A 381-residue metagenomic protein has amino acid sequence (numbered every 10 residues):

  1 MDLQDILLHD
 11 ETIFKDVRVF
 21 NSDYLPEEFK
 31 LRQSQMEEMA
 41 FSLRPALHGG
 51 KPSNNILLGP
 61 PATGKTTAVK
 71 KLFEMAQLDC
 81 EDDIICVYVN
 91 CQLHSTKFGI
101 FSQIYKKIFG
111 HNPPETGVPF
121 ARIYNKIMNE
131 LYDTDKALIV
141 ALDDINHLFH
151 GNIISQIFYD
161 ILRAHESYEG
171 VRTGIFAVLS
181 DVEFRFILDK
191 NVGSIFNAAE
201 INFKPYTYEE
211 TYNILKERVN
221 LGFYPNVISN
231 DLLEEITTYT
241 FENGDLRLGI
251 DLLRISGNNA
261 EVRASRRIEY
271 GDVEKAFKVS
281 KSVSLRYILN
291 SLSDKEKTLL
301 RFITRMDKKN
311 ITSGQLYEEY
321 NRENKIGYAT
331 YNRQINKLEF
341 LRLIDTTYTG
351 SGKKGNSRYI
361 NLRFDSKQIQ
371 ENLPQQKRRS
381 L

Functional and structural regions predicted by a protein language model:
M1-S53, R379-L381: A short, basic N-terminal segment
L7-D16, N21, L93-I214, Y224-T240 (+4 more regions): Mid-core helix/loop region of P-loop NTP-binding domains shared across ATPases and GTPases
G49-E74, L93: Walker A/P-loop nucleotide-binding motif
N54-I56, D79-L93: Conserved catalytic segments around the Walker B and adjacent sensor/switch elements of P-loop NTPase domains
E74-I84, G110-N112: Post-Walker A helix-loop "phosphate-sensing" segment adjacent to the P-loop in P-loop NTPases
F241-L246, R254-I268, T304-K308, N324 (+1 more regions): AAA+ ATPase "lid" subdomain C-terminal helix
N259-S284: Conserved C-terminal helix/linker of AAA+ ATPases
D307-L381: Terminal-proximal interaction/regulatory segments of ATP-powered molecular machines
